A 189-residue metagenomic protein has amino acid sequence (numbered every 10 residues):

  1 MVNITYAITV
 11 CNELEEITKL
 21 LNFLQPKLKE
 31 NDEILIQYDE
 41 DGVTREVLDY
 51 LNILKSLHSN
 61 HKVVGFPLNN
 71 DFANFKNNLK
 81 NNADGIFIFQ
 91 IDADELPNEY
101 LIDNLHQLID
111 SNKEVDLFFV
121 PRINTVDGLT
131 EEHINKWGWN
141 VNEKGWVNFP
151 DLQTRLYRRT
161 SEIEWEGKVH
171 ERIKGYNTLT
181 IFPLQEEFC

Functional and structural regions predicted by a protein language model:
M1-P26: N-proximal low-complexity "stem/linker" segments adjacent to membrane-targeting elements
I4, D32, D84-I86, D94 (+1 more regions): Conserved acidic residues
C11, D39, R122: Histidine-centered beta-alpha loop that forms part of the nucleotide-sugar donor binding/catalytic region in diverse
L21-G65: Acidic donor-binding segment of Leloir-type glycosyltransferases
F23-K27, I53, N78-N82, Q107-L108: A generic secondary-structure signal
V64-F72: Short, acidic/glycine-rich phosphate-metal binding loop used to engage nucleotide
F72-K80, F87, L96-C189: Catalytic-site signature of metal-activated, phosphate-bearing donor transferases, centered on the GT-A/GT-A-like
